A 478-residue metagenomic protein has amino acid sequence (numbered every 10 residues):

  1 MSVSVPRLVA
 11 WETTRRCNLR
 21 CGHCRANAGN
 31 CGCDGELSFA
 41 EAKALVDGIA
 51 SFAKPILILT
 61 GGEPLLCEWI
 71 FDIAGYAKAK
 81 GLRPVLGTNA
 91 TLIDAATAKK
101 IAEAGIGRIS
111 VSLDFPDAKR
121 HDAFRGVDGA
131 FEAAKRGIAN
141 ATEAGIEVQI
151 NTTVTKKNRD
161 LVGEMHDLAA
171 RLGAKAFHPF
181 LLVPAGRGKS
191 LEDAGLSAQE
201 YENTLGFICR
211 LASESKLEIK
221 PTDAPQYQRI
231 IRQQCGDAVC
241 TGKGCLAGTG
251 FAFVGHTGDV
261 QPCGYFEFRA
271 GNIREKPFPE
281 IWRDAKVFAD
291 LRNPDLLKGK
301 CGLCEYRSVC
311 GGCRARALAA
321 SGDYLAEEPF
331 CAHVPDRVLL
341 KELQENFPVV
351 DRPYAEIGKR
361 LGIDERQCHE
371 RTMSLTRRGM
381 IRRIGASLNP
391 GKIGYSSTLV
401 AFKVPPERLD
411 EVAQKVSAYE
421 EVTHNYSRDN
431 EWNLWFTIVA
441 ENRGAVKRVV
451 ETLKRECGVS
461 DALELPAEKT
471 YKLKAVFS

Functional and structural regions predicted by a protein language model:
M1-S4, G255-C263, F268-I273, L297-K341: Radical SAM enzyme core and accessory elements
V3-F39: Canonical Radical SAM [4Fe-4S] cluster-binding loop centered on the CxxxCxxC motif and its immediate flanking residues
N30-G32, D117-F124, G186-L191, L434: A short acidic, helix-capping loop that chelates divalent metal ions and anchors anionic groups
F39-T60, L66-P184, L196-S197: Radical SAM/AdoMet-radical enzyme domain recognition
A176-L196, K220-Q234, R269, E468-V476: Flexible glycine/acidic-rich beta-alpha junction loops that bind and position SAM and/or redox cofactors in anaerobic
Q199-Q233, D259-G312: C-terminal accessory region of radical SAM enzymes
C245-T249: Short, small/polar residue-rich loop motifs at catalytic or cofactor-binding pockets
D336-S478: A compositional/biophysical signature of low hydrophobicity enriched in polar/charged and small residues
